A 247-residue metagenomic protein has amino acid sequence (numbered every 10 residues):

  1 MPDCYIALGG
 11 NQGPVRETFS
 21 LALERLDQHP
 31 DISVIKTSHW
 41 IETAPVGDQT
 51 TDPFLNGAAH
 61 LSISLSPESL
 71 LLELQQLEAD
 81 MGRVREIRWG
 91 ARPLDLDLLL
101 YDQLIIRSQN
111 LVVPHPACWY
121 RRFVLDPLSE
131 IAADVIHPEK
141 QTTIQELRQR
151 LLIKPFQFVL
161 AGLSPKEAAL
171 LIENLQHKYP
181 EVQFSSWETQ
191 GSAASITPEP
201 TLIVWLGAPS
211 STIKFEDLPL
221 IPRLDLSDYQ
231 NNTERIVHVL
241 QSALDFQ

Functional and structural regions predicted by a protein language model:
P2-L8, Q12-R88, P93, D102-Q103 (+1 more regions): Nucleotide and nucleotide-moiety/phosphate-recognizing core
S38, V46, P53, L71 (+4 more regions): Flexible, gly/pro- and Lys/Arg-enriched active-site loops
G162-Q176: Redox- and metal-dependent alpha/beta enzyme cores, enriched for Fe-S-associated oxidoreductases and cofactor-handling
